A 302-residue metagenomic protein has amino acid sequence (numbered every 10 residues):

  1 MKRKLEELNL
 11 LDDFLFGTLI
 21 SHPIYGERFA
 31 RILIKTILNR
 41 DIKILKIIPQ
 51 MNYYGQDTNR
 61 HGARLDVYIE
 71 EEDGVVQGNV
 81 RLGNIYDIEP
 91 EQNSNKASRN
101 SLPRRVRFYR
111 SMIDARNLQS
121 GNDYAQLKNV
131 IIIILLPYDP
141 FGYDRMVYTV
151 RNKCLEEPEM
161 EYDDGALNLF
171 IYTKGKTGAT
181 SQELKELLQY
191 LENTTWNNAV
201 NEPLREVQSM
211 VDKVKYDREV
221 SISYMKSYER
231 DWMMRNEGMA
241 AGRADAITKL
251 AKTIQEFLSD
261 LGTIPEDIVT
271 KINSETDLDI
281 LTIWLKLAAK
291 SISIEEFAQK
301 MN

Functional and structural regions predicted by a protein language model:
M1-L167, T177, M233, E237 (+2 more regions): Accessory alpha/beta interaction modules
K2-E7, F14, Y68-E91, Q182-N302: Short, charged alpha-helical interaction segments and adjacent helix-coil junctions
L33, T173-G175, T194-T195, V211: Short, glycine-biased loop/turn motifs at secondary-structure junctions and in low-complexity Ser/Thr/Pro-rich termini
L155-E156, D163-Q182, E186, Y190-N193: Upstream accessory/linker segments immediately N-terminal to the RecA-like ATPase cores of bacterial MutS and a subset
